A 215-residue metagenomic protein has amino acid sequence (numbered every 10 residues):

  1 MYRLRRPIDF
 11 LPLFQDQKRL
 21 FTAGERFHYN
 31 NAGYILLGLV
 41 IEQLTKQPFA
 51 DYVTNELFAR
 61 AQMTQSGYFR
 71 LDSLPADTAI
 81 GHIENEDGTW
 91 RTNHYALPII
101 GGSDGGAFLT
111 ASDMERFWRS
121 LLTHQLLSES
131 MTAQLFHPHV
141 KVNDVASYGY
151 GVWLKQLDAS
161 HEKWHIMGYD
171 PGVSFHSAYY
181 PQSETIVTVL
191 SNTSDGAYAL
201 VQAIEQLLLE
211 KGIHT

Functional and structural regions predicted by a protein language model:
M1-Y169: Short, surface-exposed loop or secondary-structure junction motifs that flank catalytic or metal-binding residues
S73-D77, T188-V189, Y198, E210-I213: Short, intrinsically disordered/low-complexity patches at protein termini and at juxtamembrane boundaries
A159-H161, S194-T215: Short, gly/Ser/Thr-rich active-site loops of penicillin-recognizing serine hydrolases
G172-V173: Short, small/polar residue-rich loop motifs at catalytic or cofactor-binding pockets
H176-Y179, S183-T193: Short, well-ordered beta-strand elements
